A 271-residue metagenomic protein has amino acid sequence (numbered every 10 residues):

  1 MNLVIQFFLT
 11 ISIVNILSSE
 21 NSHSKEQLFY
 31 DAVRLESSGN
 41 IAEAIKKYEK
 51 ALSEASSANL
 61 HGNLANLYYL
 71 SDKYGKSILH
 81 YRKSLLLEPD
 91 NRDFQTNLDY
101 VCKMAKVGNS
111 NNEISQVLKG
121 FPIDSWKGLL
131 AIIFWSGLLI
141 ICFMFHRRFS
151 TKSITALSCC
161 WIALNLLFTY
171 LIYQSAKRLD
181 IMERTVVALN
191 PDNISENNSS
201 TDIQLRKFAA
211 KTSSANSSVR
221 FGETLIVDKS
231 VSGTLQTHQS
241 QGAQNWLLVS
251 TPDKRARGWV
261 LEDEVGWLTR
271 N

Functional and structural regions predicted by a protein language model:
A105-R147: Membrane-embedded alpha-helical segments of integral membrane proteins
I154-T201, A209-A210, S214-N216, Q239-N271: Boundary regions of SH3-family modules and the immediately adjacent low-complexity/disordered segments in eukaryotic
K207-K229: SH3/SH3-like (including bacterial SH3b) beta-barrel domains that bind proline-rich motifs or cell-wall ligands
